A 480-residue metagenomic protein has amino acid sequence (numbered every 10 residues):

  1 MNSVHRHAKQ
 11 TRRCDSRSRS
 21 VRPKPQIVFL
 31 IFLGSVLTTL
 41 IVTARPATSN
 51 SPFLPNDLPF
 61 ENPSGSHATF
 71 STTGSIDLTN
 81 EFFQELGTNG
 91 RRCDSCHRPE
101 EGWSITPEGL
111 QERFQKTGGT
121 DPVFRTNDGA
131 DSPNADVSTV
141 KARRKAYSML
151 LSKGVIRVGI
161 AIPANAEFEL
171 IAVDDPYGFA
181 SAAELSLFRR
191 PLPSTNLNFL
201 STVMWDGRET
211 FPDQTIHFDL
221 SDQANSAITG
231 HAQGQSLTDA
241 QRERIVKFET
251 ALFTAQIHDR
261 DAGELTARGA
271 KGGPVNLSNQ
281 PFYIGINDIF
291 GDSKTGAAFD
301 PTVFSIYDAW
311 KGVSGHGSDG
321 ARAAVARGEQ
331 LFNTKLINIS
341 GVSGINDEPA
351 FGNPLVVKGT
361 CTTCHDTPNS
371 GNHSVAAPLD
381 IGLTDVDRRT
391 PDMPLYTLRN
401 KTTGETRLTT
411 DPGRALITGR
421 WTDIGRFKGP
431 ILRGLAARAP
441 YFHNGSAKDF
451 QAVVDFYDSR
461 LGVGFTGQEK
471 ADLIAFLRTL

Functional and structural regions predicted by a protein language model:
M1-K24: N-terminal secretory signal peptides that target proteins for export/translocation
H5, I41-A44: Short, intrinsically disordered, low-complexity terminal segments
R12-R13, I27-F29, Y283, D472-L473: Intrinsically disordered, low-complexity segments enriched in glycine/proline and serine/threonine
C14-S16, S35, T79: Residue-level detector of transmembrane insertion/anchoring sites
R17-S20, I31-L33, N372, L477: Enrichment for repetitive, rod-forming helical segments
P25-V28, T120: N-terminal leader/targeting signatures
V28-L40: Bacterial N-terminal signal peptides
R45-L480: Periplasmic c-type cytochrome electron-transfer domains
